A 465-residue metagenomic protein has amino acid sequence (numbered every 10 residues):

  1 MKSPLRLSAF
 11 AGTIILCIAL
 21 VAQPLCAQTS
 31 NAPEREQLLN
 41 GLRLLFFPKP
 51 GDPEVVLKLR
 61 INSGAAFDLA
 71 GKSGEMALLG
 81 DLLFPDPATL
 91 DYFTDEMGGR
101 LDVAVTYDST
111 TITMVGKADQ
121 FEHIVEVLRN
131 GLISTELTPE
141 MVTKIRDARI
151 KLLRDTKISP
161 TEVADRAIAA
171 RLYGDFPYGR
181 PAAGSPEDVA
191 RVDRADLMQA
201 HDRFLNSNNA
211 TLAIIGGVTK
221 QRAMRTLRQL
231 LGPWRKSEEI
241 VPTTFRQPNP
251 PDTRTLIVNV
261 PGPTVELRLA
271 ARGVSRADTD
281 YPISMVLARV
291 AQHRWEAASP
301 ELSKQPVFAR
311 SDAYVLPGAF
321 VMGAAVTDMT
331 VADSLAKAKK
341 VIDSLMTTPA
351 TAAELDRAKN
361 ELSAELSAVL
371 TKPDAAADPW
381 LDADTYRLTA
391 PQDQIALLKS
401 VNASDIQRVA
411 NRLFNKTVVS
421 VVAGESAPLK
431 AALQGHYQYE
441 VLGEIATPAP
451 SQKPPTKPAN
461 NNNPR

Functional and structural regions predicted by a protein language model:
M1-I14: Bacterial N-terminal signal peptides that target proteins for export
A11-Q23: Bacterial N-terminal signal peptides
Q28, T211-G216, P248, R357-R465: C-terminal regions of mature proteins
K58-A118, I158, R180-P181, V290-P306 (+1 more regions): M16/MPP (pitrilysin/insulinase) zinc-metallopeptidase core fold and M16-derived inactive scaffolds
P85-D86, V115-D147, S311-V369, I445-P450 (+2 more regions): M16/insulysin-pitrilysin zinc metalloprotease superfamily fold
D95-A200, R246, K340, L355-D374: Acidic/histidine-enriched segments that form metal/cofactor-coordinating and catalytic pocket/exosite environments
A148-A167, R246-T264, E301-L302, T348-K399: Short acidic/His-enriched helical or mixed secondary-structure segments at domain edges of catalytic enzymes and some
G174, A182, S207, T211-S275 (+1 more regions): An aromatic/glycine/proline-enriched structural segment found at the starts of mature extracellular/organellar domains
